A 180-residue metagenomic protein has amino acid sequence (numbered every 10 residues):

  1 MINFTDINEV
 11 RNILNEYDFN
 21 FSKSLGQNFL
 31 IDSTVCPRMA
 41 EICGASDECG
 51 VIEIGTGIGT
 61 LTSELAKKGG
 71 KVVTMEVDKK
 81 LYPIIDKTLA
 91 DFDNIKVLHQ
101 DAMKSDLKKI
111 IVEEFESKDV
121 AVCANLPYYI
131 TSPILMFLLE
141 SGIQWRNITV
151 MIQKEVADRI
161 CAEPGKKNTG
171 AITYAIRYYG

Functional and structural regions predicted by a protein language model:
M1-G180: Catalytic cores of RNA-modifying enzymes
